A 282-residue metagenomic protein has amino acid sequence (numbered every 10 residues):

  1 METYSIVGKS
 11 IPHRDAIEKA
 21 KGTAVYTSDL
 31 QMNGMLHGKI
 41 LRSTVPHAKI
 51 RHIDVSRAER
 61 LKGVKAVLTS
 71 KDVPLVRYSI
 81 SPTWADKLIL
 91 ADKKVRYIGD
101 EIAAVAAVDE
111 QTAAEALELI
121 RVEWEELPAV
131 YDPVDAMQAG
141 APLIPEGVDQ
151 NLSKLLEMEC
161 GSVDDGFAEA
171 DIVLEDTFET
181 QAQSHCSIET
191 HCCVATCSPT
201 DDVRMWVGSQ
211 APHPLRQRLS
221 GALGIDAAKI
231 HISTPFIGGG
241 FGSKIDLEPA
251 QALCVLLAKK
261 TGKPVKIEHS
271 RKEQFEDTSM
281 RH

Functional and structural regions predicted by a protein language model:
M1-L152, V173-D176, K260: Flexible, low-hydrophobicity surface segments
P12, L30-G34, K87-I89, K94-G99 (+6 more regions): Solvent-exposed alpha-helices and their adjacent loops that cap or buttress functional pockets in soluble metabolic
G22, A66-K71, Y97, L174-F178 (+3 more regions): General beta-strand structural signal in soluble alpha/beta enzymes
I40-L68, A104-E123, C193-T261: Alpha-helical support elements that line or immediately flank enzyme active sites and cofactor-binding pockets
V73, S209-P212, P235-G240, H269-S279: Acidic, glycine-rich active-site loops and adjacent beta-strand->loop/helix elements that engage anionic groups
P74, Q138-L223: Helix-loop-helix junctions that connect adjacent transmembrane helices in secondary transporters/permeases, recognized
E101, A107-V108, K259-H282: Phosphate/diphosphate-binding loops
